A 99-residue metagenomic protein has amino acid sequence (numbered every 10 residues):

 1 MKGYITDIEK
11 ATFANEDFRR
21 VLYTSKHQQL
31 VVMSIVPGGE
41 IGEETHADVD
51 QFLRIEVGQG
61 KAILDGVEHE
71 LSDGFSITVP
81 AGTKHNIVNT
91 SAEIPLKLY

Functional and structural regions predicted by a protein language model:
M1-Q29, G42: A short, N-terminal "cap"/entry segment at the start of jelly-roll beta-barrel domains of the cupin/DSBH fold
R20-T24, M33, I41-H46, V88-T90: Short histidine-centered beta-strand/loop micro-motifs that create catalytic or ligand/metal-coordination sites
Q29, F52, Q59-K61, E68 (+1 more regions): Structural motif
L30-V32, L98: Hydrophobic residues on conserved beta-strands that form the core of alpha/beta folds
S34-V36, T45-A62: Short, conserved beta-strand element in jelly-roll/cupin
V67-A81: Short acidic-glycine-tyrosine-enriched beta hairpin
G82-Y99: Ligand-binding loop in jelly-roll beta-barrel domains
